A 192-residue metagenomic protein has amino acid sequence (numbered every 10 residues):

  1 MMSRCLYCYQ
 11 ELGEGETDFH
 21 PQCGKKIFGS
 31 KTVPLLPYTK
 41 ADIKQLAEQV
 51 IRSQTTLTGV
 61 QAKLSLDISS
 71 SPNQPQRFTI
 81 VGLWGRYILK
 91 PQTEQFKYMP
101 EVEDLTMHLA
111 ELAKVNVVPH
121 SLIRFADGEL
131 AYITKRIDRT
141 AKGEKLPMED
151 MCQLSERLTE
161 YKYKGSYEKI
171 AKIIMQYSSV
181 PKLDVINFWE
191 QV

Functional and structural regions predicted by a protein language model:
M1-K44, Q176: Regulatory N- and C-terminal appendages and interdomain linkers associated with kinase/kinase-like NTP transferase
L12, L158-Y161, Y177, P181: Short secondary-structure junctions and interdomain/linker hinges
H20-P21, T39-K40, P147, K162-I170 (+1 more regions): General structural signal for secondary-structure boundaries
K31-L36, A41, S65-D67, I170-V185: A short, terminal or domain-edge coil/loop segment
K40-E48, I186-Q191: Short, hydrophobic/aliphatic alpha-helical segments
D42-K162: Conserved ATP-binding subdomain of kinase catalytic cores across diverse folds
Q95-E111, G165-V192: Conserved kinase catalytic-core segment
